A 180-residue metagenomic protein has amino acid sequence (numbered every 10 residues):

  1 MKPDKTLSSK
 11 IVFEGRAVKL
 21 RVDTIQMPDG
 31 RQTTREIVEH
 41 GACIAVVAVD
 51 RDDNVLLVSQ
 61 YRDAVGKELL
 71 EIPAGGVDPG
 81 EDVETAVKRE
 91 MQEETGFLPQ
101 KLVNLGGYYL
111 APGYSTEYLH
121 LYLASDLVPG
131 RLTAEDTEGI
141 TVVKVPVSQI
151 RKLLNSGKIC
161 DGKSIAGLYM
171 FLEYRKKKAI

Functional and structural regions predicted by a protein language model:
M1-S9: N-terminal positively charged helical leader segments and presequences
K2-P3, R35, A45-R89, G106: Conserved Nudix-box catalytic region and its N-terminal flanking loop in Nudix hydrolases and closely related
S8-A45, R51: Acidic, metal-coordinating catalytic segment for phosphate/diphosphate chemistry, firing primarily on the Nudix
K19-D23, E68, Y118-H120, T141: Short beta-strand micro-motifs in enzyme catalytic cores
T33, H40-A45, G76-G162: Unchanged
N54-V55, V128-G130, K177-K178: Short helix-loop capping/hinge motifs at secondary-structure junctions, enriched in acidic/polar residues
K152-I180: Long hydrophobic alpha-helical segments typical of transmembrane helices together with their membrane-interfacial
